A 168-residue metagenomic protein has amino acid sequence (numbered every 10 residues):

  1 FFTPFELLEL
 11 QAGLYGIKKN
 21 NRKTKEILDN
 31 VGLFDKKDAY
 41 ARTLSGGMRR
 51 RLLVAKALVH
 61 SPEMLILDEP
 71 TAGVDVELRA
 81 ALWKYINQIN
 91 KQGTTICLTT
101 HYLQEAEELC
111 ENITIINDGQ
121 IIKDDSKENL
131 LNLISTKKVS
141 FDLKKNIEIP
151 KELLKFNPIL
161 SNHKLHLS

Functional and structural regions predicted by a protein language model:
E9, G13-K36: Conserved ABC ATPase "signature" region
Y40-L44: Conserved ABC ATPase signature
V54: Hydrophobic anchor residue at the start of the ABC signature
S61: Conserved catalytic motifs of ABC-family nucleotide-binding domains
L65-D68: Catalytic Walker B motif of ABC-type/P-loop ATPase nucleotide-binding domains
V76-L78: Helix N-cap at the start of a conserved alpha-helix in ABC-type nucleotide-binding domains
W83-S168: ABC transporter nucleotide-binding domain
